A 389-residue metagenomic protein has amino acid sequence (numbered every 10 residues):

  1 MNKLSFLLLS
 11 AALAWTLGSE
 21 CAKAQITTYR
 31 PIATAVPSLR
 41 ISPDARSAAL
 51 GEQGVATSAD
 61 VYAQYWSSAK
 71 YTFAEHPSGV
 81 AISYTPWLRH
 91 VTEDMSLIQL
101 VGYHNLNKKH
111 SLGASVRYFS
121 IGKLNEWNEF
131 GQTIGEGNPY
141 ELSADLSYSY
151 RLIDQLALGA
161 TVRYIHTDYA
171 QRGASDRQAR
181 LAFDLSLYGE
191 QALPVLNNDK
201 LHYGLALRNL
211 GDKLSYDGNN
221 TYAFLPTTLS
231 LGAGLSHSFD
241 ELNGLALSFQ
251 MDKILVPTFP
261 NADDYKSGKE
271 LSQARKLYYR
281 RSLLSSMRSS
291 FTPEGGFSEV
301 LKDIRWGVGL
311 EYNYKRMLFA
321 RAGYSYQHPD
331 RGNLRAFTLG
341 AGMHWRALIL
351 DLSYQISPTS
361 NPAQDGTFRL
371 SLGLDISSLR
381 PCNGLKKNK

Functional and structural regions predicted by a protein language model:
M1-T28, A233, L310: Bacterial Sec-dependent N-terminal signal peptides
Q25-K389: Subset of outer-membrane beta-barrel
